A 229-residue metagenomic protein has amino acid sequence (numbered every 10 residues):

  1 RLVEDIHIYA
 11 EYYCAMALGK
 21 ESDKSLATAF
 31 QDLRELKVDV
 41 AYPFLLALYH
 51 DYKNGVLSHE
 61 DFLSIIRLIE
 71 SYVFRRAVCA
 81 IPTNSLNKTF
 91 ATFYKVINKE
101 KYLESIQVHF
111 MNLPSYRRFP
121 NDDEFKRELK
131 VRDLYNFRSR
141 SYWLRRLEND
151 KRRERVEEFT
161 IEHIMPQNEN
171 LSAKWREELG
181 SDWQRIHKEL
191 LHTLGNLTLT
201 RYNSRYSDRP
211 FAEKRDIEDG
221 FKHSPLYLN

Functional and structural regions predicted by a protein language model:
R1-S141: A cross-family structural signal marking well-folded subdomains
I97-N229: Betabetaalpha-Me/HNH-type nuclease active-site subdomain
